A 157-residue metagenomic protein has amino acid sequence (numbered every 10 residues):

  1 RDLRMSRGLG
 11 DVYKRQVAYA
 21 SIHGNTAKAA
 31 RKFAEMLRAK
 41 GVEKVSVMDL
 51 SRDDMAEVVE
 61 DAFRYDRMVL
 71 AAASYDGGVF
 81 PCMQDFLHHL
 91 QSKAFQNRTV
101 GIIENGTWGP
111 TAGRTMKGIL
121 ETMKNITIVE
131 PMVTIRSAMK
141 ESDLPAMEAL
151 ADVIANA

Functional and structural regions predicted by a protein language model:
D2-L9, Y13: Single conserved hydrophobic/aromatic residue that forms the stacking wall/gate of nucleotide- or nucleobase-binding
K14-A18, G101: Conserved beta-strand elements of the Class I
Y19, G24-T26: Glycine-rich phosphate/diphosphate-binding loop of Rossmann-like nucleotide-binding domains
T26-A30, A34, M83, G113: Short, highly selective alpha-helical patches that border small-molecule cofactor pockets in redox/cofactor-processing
K28-S46, E121-I126: Short helix-loop-beta junction
S46-D49, E130-M132: A structural preference for short, hydrophobic beta-strand core positions in alpha/beta folds
L50-T127: Helix-loop-strand module that forms the ligand-binding subsite of alpha/beta enzymes
I128-A157: Glycine-rich phosphate/pyrophosphate-binding loop and the adjoining helix
